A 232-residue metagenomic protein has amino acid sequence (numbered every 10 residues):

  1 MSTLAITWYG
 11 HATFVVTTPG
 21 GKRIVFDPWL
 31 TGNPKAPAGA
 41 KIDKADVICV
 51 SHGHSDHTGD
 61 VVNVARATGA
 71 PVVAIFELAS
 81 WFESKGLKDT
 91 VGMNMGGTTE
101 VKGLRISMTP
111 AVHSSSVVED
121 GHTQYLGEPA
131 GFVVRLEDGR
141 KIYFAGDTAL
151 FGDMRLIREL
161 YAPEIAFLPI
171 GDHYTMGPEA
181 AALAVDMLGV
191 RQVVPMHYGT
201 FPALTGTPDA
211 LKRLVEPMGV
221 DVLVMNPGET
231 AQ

Functional and structural regions predicted by a protein language model:
M1-L4, T17-I24, T98-I106, R135-I142 (+1 more regions): Beta-strand-turn-beta hairpins that frame and shape the catalytic cleft of phosphate-ester-processing enzymes
M1-R23, L30-N33, A210-M218, P227-T230: Zn-dependent metallo-beta-lactamase
V15-H54, G59-R66, E77, S114-Y125 (+1 more regions): Pre-active-site segment of Zn-dependent metallo-hydrolases
V25-P28, A45-G53, V73-F76, I142-T148 (+3 more regions): Active-site neighborhood of phospho(di)ester-bond hydrolases with catalytic His/Asp-centered motifs
G32-N33, H54-G59, A79-F82, G97-E100 (+5 more regions): Active-site environment of divalent metal-dependent phosphoester hydrolases
G59-V117: Glycine/small-residue-rich loop that forms an oxyanion/phosphate-binding "nest" at active or ligand-binding sites
P71, E83-T98, A182-Q232: Binuclear metal-ion centers of metallo-dependent hydrolases, dominated by the metallo-beta-lactamase
V118-M187: Active-site-proximal loop/helix segments of hydrolase catalytic cores
